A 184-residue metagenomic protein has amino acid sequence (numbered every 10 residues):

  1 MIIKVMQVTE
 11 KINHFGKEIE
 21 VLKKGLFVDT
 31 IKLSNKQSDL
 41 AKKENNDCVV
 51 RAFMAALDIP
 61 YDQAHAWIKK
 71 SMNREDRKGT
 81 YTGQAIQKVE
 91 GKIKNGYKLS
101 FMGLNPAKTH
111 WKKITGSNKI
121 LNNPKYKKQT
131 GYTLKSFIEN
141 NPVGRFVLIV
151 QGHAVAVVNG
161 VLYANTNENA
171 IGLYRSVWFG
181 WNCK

Functional and structural regions predicted by a protein language model:
I2-T80, K88, K92-Y97: Active-site nucleophile-adjacent alpha helix/oxyanion-hole segment immediately C-terminal to the catalytic cysteine
Q63, A107, Y174-V177: Acidic, low-complexity intrinsically disordered regions
K69, K113, G180-C183: Intrinsic disorder/low-complexity segments enriched in polar/charged and small flexible residues
M72-G152, V158-G160, N165-N167: Conserved active-site-adjacent core of cysteine acyl-enzyme catalytic domains
V161-K184: Noncatalytic regulatory segments and standalone regulatory/sensor domains
